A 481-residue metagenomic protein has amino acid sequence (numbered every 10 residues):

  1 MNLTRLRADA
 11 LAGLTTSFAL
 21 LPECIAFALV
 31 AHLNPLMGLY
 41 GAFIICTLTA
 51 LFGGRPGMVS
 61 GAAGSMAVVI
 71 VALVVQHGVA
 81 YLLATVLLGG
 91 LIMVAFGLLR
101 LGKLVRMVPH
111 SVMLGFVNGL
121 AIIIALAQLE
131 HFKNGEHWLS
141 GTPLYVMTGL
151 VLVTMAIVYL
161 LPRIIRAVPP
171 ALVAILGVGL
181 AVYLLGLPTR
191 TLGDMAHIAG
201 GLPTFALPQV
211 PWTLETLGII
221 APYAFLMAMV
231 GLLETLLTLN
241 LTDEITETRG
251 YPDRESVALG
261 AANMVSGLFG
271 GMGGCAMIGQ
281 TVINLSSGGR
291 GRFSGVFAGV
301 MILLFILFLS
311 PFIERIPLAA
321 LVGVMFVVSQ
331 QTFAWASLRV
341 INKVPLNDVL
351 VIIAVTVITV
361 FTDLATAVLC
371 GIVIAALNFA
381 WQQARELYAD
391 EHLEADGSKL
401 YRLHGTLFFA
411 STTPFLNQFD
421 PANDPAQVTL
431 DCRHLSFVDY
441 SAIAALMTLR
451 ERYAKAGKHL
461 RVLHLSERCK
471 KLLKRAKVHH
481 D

Functional and structural regions predicted by a protein language model:
M1-L14, A19, I70-V71, V75-T246 (+3 more regions): Core transmembrane helix bundle of multi-pass membrane transport proteins
N2-A8, L14, F18-P56, L214-F293: Membrane-embedded helical hairpins/re-entrant loop segments and their flanking transmembrane helices within multi-pass
E23, Y40-F52, A63-V75, A298-I302: Hydrophobic alpha-helical segments within and immediately flanking transmembrane helices of multi-pass membrane proteins
A28-V30, G57, V105, V158 (+4 more regions): Helix-capping/transition residues at the boundaries of transmembrane alpha-helices and the short helical linkers
A42, C46, G64-S65, G90 (+7 more regions): Residue-level recognition of pore/gate-forming positions within transmembrane alpha-helices of multi-pass
G61-S65, V69, L83-H110, V117 (+1 more regions): Helix-loop-helix junctions within the multi-pass membrane cores of secondary transporters/permeases
I219, Y223, M227, N240 (+17 more regions): Feature representing long, continuous alpha-helical segments
Q331-D481: The feature marks cytosolic C-terminal regulatory regions of anion transporters and related permeases
